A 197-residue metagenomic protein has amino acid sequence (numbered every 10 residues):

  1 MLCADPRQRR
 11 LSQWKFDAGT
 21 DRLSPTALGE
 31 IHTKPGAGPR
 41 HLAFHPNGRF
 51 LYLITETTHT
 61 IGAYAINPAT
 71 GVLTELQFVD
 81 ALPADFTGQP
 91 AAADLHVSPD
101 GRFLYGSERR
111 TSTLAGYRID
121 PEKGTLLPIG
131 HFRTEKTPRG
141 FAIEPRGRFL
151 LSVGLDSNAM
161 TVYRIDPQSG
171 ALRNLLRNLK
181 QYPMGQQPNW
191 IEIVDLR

Functional and structural regions predicted by a protein language model:
C3-P6, H45, L53-E56, G106-R109 (+1 more regions): Conserved beta-strand positions in repeat-built beta-propeller and related beta-rich domains
R9-L11, H59-I61, S112-L114, N158-M160: Structural signal for beta-propeller blades
W14-L23, Y64-V72, Y117-G124, R164-L172: Short loop/turn segments immediately following beta-strands, especially the blade-tip and inter-blade linker loops
L23-I31, L73-A81, L126-R133, L172-P183: Beta-propeller fold detector
H32-F50, A81-G101, T134-F149, Q181-R197: Beta-rich, blade/repeat-based domains predominating in secreted/periplasmic proteins but also intracellular
I54, H59-Y64, G71-L104: Oxyanion-binding "anion nests"
A115-R164: C-terminal hydrophobic structural anchor segments that stabilize assembly/packing rather than catalytic chemistry
L155-R164, R173-R197: Blade-level signature of beta-propeller repeat domains, shared across WD40, Kelch, NHL, RCC1 and BNR/Asp-box propellers
